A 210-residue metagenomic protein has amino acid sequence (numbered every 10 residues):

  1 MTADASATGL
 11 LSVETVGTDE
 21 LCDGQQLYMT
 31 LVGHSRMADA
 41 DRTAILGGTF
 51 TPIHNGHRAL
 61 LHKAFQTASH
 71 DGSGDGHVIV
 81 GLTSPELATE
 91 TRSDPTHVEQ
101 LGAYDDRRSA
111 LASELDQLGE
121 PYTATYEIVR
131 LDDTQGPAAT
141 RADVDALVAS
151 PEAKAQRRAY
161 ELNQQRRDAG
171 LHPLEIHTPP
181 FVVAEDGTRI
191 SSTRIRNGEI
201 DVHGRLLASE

Functional and structural regions predicted by a protein language model:
M1-E210: Nucleotidyltransferase catalytic core that binds NTPs
